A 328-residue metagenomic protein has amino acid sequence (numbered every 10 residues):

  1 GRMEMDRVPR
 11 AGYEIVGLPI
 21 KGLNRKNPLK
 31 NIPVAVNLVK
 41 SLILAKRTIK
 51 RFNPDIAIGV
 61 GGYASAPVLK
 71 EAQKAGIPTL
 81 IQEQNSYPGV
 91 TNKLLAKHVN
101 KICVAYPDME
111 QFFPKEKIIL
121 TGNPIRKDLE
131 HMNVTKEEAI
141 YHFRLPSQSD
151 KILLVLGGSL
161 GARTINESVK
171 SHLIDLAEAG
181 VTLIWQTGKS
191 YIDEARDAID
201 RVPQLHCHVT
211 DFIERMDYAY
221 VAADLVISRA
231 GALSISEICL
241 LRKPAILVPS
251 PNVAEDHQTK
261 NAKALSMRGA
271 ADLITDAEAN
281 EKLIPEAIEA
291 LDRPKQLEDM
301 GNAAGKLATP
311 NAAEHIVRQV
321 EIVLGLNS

Functional and structural regions predicted by a protein language model:
G1-N37, L42, K189-Y191, D276-A277: Conserved nucleotide-sugar phosphate-binding/catalytic loop shared by glycosyltransferases and other
M3, E14, Q73-K136, L145: Active-site-proximal region of nucleotide-activated glycan assembly enzymes, centered on histidine/acidic-rich loops
R7-A11, V134-V226, Q258-A262, M267 (+1 more regions): Donor-nucleotide binding loops and adjacent catalytic segments primarily of GT-B fold Leloir glycosyltransferases
L44-I58, A64-L80, K93-H98: Glycosyltransferases and closely related glycan-assembly transferases that use nucleotide-activated donors
P54-I56, V221-S236, K243: Acidic donor-binding loop of glycosyltransferase active sites
G76, D217, D224, R242-P244 (+1 more regions): A short alpha->beta transition loop at the rim of the catalytic pocket in nucleotide-sugar-dependent
Q296-P310: A short, well-ordered alpha-helix in the C-terminal region of glycosyltransferases
T309-S328: C-terminal alpha-helical cap of glycosyltransferases
